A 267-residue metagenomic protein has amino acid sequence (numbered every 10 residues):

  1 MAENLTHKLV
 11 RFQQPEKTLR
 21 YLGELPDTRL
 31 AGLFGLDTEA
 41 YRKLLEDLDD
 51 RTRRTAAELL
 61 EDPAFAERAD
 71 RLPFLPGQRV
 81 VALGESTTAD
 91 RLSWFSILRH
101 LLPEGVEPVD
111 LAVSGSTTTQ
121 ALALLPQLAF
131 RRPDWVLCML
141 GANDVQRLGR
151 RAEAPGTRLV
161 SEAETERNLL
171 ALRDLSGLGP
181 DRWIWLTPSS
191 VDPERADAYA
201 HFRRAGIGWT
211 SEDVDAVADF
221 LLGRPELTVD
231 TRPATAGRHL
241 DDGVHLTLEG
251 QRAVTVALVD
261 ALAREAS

Functional and structural regions predicted by a protein language model:
M1-V80, P103-E104, R131, G177 (+2 more regions): N-terminal secretory targeting modules
E3-H7, H100, E104, L122-S267: Alpha-helical cap/lid subdomain in secreted, periplasmic, or secretory-pathway luminal O-acyl-processing enzymes
Y21-R29, S93-R99, D134, C138 (+1 more regions): An N-terminal domain-start capping segment
G77-F95, V145: Catalytic nucleophile-elbow at a beta strand-turn-alpha helix junction centered on a G-D-S/GDSL motif, marking
G84-A89, A112-G115, V191: Short histidine/acidic/glycine/proline-rich micro-motifs that form metal- and phosphate-coordinating active-site loops
S93, Q120-A123: Generic recognition of short, well-ordered alpha-helical segments
E104-T119: A short beta-strand-loop structural module common to alpha/beta enzyme folds
